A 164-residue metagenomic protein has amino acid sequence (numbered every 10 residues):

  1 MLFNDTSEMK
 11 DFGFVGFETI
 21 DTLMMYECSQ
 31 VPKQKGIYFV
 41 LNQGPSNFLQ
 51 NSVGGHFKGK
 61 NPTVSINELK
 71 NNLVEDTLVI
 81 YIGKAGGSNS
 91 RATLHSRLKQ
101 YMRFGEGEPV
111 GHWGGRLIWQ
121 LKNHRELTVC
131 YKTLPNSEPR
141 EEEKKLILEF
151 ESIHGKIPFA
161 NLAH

Functional and structural regions predicted by a protein language model:
M1-L94, T128-I147, L162-H164: GIY-YIG nuclease catalytic motif and its immediate N-terminal context
V64, F104-E108, R125, L148-F159: Structural alpha-beta junctions
A92-E126: Aromatic- and Lys/Arg-enriched surface recognition patch
R97, P158-N161: Residue-level preference for alpha-helix termini and adjacent loops
K99, I147-L148: Short, charged/polar low-complexity linear motifs in solvent-exposed/disordered segments
